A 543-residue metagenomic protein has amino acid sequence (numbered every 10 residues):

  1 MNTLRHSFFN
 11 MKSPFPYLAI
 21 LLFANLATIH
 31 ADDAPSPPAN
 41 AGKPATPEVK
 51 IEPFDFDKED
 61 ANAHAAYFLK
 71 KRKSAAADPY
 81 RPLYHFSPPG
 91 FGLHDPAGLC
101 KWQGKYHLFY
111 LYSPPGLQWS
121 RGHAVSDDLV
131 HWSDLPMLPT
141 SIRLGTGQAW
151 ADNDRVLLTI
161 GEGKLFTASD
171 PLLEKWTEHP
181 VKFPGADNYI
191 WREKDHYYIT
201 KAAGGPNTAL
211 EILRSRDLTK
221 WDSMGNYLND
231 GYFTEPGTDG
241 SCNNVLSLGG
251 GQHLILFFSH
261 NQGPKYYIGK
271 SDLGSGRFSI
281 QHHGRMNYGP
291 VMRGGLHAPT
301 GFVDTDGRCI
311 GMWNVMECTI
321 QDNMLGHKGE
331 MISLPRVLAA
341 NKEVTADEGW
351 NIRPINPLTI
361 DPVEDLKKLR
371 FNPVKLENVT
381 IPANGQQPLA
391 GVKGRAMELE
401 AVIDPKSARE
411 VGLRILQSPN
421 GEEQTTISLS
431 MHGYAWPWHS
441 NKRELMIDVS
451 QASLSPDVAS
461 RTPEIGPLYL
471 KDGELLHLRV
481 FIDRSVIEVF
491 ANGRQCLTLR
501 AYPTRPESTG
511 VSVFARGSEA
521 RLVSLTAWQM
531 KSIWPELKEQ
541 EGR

Functional and structural regions predicted by a protein language model:
T3-Y17: Bacterial N-terminal signal peptides that target proteins for export
Y17-L26: Bacterial N-terminal signal peptides
I29-A31: Boundary at the C-terminal end of the N-terminal hydrophobic targeting segment
D33-P236, S247-R293, W313-E377, R414-P419 (+3 more regions): Beta-rich carbohydrate-recognition and catalytic domains
F68-K70, D272-G294, V303-R543: Beta-rich accessory regions
I190, A298-G301: Short, surface-exposed beta-strand/loop micro-motifs that present aromatic residues
S241-L246: Functional cores that coordinate and move charged inorganic groups
